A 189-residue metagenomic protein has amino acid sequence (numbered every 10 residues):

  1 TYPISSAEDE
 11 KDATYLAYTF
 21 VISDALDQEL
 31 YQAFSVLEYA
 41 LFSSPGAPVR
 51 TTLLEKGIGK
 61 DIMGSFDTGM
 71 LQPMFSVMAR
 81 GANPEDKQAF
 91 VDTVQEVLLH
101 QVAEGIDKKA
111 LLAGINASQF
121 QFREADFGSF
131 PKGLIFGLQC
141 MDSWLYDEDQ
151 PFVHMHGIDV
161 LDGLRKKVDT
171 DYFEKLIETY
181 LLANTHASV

Functional and structural regions predicted by a protein language model:
T1-S6, E10-D12, A17: Hydrophobic, small-residue-rich alpha-helical packing segments that form membrane-like cores
P3-A7, M63-D67, V160-L164, E174-Y180: Generic recognition of flexible, low-complexity loop/linker segments
D12-D24, R50-A103, K109-R165, T185-V189: M16 family metallopeptidases and their MPP-like homologs
E29-L41: Active/ligand-binding-proximal structured segments within catalytic/core domains that scaffold catalytic residues
V36-Y39, P48-L53: Polybasic, glycine- and aromatic-enriched phosphate-binding surface used to engage nucleic acids
D169-V189: Extended, domain-scale alpha-helical bundle/helix-rich regions
